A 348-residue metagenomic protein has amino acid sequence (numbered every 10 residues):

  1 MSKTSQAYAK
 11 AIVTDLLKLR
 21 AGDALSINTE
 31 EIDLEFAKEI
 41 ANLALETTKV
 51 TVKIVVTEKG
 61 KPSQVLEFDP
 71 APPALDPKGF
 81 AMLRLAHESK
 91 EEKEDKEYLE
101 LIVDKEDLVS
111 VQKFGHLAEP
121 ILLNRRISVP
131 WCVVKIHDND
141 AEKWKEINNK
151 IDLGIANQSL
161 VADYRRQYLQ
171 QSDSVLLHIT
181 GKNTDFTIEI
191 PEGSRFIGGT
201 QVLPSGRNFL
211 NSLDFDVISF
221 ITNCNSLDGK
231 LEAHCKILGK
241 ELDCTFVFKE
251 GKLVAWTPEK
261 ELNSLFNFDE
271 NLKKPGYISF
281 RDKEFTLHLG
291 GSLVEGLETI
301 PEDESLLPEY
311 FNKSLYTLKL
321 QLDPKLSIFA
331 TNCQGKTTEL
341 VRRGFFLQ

Functional and structural regions predicted by a protein language model:
M1-K230, A330, Q348: Active-site bordering "gate/hinge" segments that shape substrate access to catalytic or cofactor-binding pockets
I32-D33, D104-E106, D138, G193 (+5 more regions): Short, glycine-/Ser/Thr-/acidic-enriched flexible segments
Y168-V175, L242, L320-S327: A short, compositionally biased
G181-D185, G239, G335: Glycine-centered tight beta-turn/hairpin loop motif at sheet-sheet or coil-to-beta transitions
E189, W256-E259, V341: Short linear motifs in exposed loops
S212-T257: Oxyanion-binding "anion nests"
S226-L227, K240, L253-S314, S327-A330: Dual-mode signal for accessory low-complexity, basic/Gly-rich regions
F311-Q348: Extended hydrophobic packing segments that form well-structured cores
